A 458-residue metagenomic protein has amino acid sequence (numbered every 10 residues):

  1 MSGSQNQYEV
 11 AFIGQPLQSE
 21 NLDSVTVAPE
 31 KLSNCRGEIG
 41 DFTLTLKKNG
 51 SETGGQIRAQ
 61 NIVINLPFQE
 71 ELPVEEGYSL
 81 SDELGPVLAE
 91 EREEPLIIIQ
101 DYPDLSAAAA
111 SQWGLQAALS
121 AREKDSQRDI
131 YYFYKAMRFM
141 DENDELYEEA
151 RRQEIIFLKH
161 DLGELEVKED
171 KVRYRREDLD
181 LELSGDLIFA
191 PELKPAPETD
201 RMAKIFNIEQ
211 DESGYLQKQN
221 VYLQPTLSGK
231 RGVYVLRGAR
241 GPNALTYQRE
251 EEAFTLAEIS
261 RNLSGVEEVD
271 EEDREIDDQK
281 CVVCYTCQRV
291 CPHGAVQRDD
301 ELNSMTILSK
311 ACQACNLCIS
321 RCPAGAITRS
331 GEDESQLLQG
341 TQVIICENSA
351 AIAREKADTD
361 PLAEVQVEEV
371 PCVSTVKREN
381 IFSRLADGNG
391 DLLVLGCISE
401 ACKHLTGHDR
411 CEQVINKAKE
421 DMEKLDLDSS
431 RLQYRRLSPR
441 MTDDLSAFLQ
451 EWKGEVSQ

Functional and structural regions predicted by a protein language model:
M1-V343, A351, P361-V373, R378 (+5 more regions): Residues forming the flavin
C346: Active-site core of glycosidic bond-cleaving carbohydrate-active enzymes
K356-T359: Blade/loop signatures of beta-propeller domains
S438: Conserved hydrophobic ligand-interaction patch in extracellular adhesion modules
